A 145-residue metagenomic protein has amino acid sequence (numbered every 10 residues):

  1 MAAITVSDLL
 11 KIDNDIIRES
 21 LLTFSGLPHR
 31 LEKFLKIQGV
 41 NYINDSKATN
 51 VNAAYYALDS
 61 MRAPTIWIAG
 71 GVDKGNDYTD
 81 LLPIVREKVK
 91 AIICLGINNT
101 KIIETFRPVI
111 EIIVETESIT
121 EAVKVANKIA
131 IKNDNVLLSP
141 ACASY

Functional and structural regions predicted by a protein language model:
M1-K88: Nucleotide phosphate-binding/pyrophosphate-handling subdomain across enzymes that bind or process nucleotide phosphates
P28-L31, I131-V136: Short arginine-rich
N41, S144-Y145: A short acidic, helix-capping loop that chelates divalent metal ions and anchors anionic groups
T79-D134: C-terminal helical cap/extension that packs against the catalytic core of soluble nucleotide-cofactor enzymes
L137-A141: Short beta-strands and strand-loop turn motifs
